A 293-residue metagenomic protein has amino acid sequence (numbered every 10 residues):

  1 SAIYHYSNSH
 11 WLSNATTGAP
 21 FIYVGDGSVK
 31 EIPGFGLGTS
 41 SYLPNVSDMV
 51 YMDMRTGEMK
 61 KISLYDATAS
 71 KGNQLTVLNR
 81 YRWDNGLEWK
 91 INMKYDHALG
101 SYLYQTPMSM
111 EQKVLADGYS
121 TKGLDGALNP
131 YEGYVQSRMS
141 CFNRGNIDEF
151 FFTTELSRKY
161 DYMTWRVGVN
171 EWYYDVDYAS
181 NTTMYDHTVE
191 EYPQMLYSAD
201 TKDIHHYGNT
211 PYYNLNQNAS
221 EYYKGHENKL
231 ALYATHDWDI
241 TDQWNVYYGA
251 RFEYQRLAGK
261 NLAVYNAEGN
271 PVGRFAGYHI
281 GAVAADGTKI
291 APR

Functional and structural regions predicted by a protein language model:
S1-F21, A67-L103, C141-T182, P292-R293: Transmembrane beta-barrel strand/turn architecture of Gram-negative outer membrane proteins
A2, S40, M49, N79 (+5 more regions): Intrinsically disordered, low-complexity segments enriched in small/polar residues
A2-H5, I147-E149, K159, T164-Y174 (+6 more regions): Structural signature of Gram-negative outer-membrane beta-barrels, strongest in the C-terminal barrel of TonB-dependent
I3-T76, S101-F142, L196-N218: Acidic/polar loop-and-plug regions of large Gram-negative outer-membrane beta-barrel proteins
S28, S47, I91-K94, W238-T241: Intrinsic disorder/low-complexity detector
K30, M59-K61, K71, R80 (+10 more regions): Context-gated lysine
D53, W83, G123, N266 (+1 more regions): Acidic surface patches and DE-rich sequence motifs
G72, D96-M110, T182-T188, Y192 (+1 more regions): C-terminal/domain-terminus segments
